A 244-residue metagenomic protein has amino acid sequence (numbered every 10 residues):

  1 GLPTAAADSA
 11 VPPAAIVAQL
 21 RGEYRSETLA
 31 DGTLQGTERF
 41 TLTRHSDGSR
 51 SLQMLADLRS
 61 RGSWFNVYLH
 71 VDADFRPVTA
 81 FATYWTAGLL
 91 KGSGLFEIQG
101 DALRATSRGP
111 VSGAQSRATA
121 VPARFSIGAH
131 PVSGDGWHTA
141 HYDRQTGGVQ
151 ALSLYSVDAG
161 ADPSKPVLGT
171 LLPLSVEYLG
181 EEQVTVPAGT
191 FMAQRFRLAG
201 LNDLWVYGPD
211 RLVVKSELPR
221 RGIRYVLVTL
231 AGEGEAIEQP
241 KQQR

Functional and structural regions predicted by a protein language model:
G1-A10: Bacterial Sec-dependent signal peptides at the C-terminal "C-region" and cleavage site
A10-E27, L42, G48-S49, M54 (+1 more regions): Mixed-charge, low-complexity segments
V11-Q35, I98-F191: Solvent-exposed helix/loop surface patches that form functional interfaces
T28-V111, R211-L218: N-terminal mature ectodomain segment of secretory-pathway/periplasmic proteins
S63-F65, E177-Y178, A199-L201: Short, small/polar residue-rich loop motifs at catalytic or cofactor-binding pockets
V71, V184-T185, V206-Y207: Hydrophobic alpha-helical segments, especially N-terminal targeting/anchoring helices
R76-T79, G189-V228: Extended soluble regions of mature proteins
G222-R244: Short, low-complexity, Pro/Ser/Thr/Gly-rich segments in the mature regions of secreted, periplasmic
